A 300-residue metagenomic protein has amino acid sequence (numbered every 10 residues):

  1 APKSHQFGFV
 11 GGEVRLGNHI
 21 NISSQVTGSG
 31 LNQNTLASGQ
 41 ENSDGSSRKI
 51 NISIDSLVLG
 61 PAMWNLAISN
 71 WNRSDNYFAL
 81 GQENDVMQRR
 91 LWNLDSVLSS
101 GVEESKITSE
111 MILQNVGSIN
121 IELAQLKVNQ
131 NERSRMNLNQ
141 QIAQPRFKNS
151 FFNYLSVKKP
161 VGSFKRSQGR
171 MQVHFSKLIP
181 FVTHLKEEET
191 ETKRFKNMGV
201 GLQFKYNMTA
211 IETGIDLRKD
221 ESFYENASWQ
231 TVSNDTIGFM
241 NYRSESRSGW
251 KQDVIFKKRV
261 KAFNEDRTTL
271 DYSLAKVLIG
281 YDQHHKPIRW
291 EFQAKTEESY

Functional and structural regions predicted by a protein language model:
A1-Y300: Exposed, low-structure sequence patches enriched in small/polar residues
